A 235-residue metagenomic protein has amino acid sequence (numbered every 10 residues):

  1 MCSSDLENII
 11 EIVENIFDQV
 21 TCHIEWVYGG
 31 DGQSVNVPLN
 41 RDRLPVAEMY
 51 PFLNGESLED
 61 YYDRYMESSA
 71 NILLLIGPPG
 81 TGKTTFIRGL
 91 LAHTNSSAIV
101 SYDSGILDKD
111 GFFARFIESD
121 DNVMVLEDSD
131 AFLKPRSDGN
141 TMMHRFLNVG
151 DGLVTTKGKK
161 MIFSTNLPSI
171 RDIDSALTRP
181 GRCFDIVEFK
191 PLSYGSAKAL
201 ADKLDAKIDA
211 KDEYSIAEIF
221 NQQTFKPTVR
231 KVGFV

Functional and structural regions predicted by a protein language model:
C2-S3: Short, small-residue-biased leader/transition segments that mark boundaries at the very start of proteins
E7, E11, S175-V235: C-terminal alpha-helical "lid" subdomain
D18-R43: Conserved ASCE P-loop NTPase core motifs with emphasis on AAA+ ATPases
V37-M66: N-terminal pre-Walker A segment at the start of P-loop NTPase domains
S68-I87: Walker A/P-loop nucleotide-binding motif
A92-S101: Post-Walker A helix-loop "phosphate-sensing" segment adjacent to the P-loop in P-loop NTPases
A98, D110-K160: Conserved nucleotide-sensing/catalytic segment adjacent to the nucleotide-binding pocket in NTP-handling enzymes
D151-L177, F184-I186: Canonical AAA+ ATPase core
